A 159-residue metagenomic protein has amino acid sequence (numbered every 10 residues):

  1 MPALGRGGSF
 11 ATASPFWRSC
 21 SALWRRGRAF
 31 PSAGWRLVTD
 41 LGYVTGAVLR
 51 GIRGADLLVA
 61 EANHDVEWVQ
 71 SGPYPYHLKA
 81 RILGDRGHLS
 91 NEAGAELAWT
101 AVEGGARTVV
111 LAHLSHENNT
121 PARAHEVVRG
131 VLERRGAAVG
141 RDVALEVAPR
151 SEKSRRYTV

Functional and structural regions predicted by a protein language model:
M1-G54, E152, R156-V159: Core dinuclear metal-dependent hydrolase active-site scaffold
G46-P149: Cap/insert and terminal regions of metallo-dependent hydrolase folds
